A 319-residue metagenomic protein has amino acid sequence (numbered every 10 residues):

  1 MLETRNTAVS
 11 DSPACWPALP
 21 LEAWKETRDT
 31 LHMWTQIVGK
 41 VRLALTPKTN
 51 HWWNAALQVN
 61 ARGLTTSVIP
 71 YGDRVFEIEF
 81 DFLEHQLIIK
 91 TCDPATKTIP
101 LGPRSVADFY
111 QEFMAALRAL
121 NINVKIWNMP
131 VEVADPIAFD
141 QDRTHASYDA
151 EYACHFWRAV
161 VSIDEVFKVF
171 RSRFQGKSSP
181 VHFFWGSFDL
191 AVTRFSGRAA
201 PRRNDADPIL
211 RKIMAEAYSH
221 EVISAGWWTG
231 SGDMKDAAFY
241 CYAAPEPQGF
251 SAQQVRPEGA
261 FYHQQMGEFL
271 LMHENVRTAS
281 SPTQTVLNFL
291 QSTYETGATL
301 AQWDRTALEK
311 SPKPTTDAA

Functional and structural regions predicted by a protein language model:
L2-E3, V9, F261-A319: TerminUS-proximal long segments
V9-V75, A301: N-terminal ordered "arm"
C15, H85-T98, V131-E151, A237-A238 (+1 more regions): Glycine-rich, often proline-containing surface loops adjacent to acidic residues and nearby aromatics that form
L57-P136: Long, hydrophobic/aromatic-enriched structural stretches that serve as scaffold segments
V68-P70, F250-R256, S281-T285: Short conserved micro-motifs at the rims of enzyme active sites and ligand-binding pockets
G72-E79, D108, T229, E258-E268 (+1 more regions): Ser/Thr/Asn(+Pro)-rich, low-complexity disordered segments
Q141-T229: Aromatic/basic-lined ligand-recognition segments that form π-stacking hydrophobic pockets flanked by Lys/Arg to engage
A215, H220-L270: Low-complexity, glycine/alanine/valine/leucine- and proline-rich hydrophobic stretches
